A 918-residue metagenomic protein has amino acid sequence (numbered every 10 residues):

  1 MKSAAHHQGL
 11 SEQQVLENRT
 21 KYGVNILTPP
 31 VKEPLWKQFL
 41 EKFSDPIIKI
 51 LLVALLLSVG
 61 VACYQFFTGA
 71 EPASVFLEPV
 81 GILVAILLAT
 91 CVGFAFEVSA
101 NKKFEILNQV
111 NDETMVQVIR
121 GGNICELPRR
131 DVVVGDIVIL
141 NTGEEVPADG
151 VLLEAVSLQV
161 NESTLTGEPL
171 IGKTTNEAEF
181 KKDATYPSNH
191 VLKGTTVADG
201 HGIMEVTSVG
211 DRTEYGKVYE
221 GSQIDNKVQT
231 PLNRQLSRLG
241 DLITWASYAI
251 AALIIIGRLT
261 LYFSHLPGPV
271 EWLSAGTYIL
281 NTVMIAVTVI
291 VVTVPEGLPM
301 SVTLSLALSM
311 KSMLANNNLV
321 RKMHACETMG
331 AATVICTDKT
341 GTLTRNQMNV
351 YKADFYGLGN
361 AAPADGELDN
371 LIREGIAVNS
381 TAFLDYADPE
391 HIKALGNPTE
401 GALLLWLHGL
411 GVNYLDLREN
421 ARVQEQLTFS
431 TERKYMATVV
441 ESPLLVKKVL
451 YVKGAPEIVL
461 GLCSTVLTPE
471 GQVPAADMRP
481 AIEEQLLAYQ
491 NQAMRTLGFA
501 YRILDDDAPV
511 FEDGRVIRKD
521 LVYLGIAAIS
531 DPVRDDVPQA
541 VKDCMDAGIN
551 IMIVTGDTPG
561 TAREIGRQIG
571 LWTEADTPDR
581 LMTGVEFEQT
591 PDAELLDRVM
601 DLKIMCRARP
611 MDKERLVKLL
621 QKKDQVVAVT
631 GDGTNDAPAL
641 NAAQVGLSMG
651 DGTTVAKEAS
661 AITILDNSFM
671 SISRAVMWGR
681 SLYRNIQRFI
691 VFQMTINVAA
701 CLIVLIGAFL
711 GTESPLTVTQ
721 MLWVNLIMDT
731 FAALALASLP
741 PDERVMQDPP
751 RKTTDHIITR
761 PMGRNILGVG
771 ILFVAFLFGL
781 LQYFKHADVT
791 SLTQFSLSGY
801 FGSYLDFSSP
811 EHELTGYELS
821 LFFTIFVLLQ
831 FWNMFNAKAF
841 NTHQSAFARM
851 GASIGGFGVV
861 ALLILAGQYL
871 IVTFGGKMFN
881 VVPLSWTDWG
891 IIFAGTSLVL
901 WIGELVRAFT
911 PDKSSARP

Functional and structural regions predicted by a protein language model:
M1-I758, I771, F823, F840-P918: Conserved cytosolic headpiece of P-type ATPases
F67-G69, N765-L780, L828: Alpha-helical transmembrane segments of multi-pass integral membrane proteins
G69, P267-N281, D788-E813, P883: Membrane-interfacial helical/loop segments at transmembrane boundaries in membrane proteins
L259-G268, F778-Y800, T873-G876: Membrane-helix interface motif
M728, Y817-F835: Generic alpha-helical transmembrane segments
Y783-S791, T815-E818, V827-L828: C-terminal substrate-binding/catalytic lobe of Rossmann-fold NAD(P)-dependent dehydrogenases
D806-Y817, W889-G890, A894: Membrane-interface segments at transmembrane helix junctions and kinks in multi-pass inner-membrane proteins
